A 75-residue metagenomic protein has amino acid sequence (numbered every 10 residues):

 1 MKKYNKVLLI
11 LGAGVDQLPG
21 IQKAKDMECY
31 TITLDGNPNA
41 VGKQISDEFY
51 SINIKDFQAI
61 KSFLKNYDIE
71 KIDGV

Functional and structural regions predicted by a protein language model:
M1-V75: ATP-binding N-terminal substructure of ATP-dependent carboxylate-amine bond-forming enzymes
